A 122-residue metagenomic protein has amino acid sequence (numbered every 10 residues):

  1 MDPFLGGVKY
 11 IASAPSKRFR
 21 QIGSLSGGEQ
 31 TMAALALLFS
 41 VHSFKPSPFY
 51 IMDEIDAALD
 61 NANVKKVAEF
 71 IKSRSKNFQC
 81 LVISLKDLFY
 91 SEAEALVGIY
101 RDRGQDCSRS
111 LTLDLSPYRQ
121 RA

Functional and structural regions predicted by a protein language model:
M1-A122: Terminal ABC-like ATPase head and other globular end-domains that cap long coiled-coil arms in SMC/Rad50/SbcC-family
